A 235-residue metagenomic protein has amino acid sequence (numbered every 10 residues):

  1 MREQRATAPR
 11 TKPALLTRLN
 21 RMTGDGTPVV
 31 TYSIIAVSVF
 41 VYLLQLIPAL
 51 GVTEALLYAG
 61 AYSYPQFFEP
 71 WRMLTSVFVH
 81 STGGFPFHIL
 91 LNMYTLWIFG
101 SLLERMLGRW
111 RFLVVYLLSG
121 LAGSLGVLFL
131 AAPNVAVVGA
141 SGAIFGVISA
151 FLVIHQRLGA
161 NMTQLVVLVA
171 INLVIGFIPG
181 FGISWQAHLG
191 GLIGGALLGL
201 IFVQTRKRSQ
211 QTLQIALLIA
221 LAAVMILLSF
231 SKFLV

Functional and structural regions predicted by a protein language model:
M1-T23, G176-V235: C-terminal transmembrane module of polytopic alpha-helical membrane proteins
G26-A140, I178-Q186: N-terminal TM1-TM2 helical hairpin plus the immediately adjacent luminal interfacial "cap"
I34, S38-Q45, W97-I98, A150-F151 (+2 more regions): Alpha-helical transmembrane segments of multi-pass membrane proteins
L90, A140-I148, L189-I193: Membrane-embedded alpha-helical segments of multi-pass membrane proteins, especially the transmembrane helices
G100, A150-I154, G195-V203: Hydrophobic transmembrane alpha-helices
E104-L107, H155-A160, Q204-T212: Membrane-interface helix-boundary motifs at transmembrane edges
L118, Q164-L173, Q214-A222: Central hydrophobic cores of alpha-helical transmembrane segments in multi-pass integral membrane proteins
L125-F129, G159, A196, L200: Membrane-embedded alpha-helical segments of multi-pass transporters/permeases
